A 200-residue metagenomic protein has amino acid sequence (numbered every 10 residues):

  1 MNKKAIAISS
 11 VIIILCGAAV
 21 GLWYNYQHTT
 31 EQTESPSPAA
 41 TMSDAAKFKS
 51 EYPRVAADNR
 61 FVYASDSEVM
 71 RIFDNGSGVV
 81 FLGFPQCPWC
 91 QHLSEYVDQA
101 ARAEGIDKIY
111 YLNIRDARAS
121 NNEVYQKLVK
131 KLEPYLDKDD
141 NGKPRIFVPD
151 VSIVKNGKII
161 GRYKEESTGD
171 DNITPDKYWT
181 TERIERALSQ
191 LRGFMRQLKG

Functional and structural regions predicted by a protein language model:
N2-L15, V20-G76, P175-G200: N-terminal leader/targeting and pre-domain segments
D58-A64, L82, I106-K130: Thiol-based oxidoreductase modules, predominantly thioredoxin-like and allied folds used for disulfide exchange
F73-C87, V97: Short active-site neighborhood of thiol/selenol oxidoreductases, capturing the structured segment around
N75-V80, E104-K108, V148, K155-N156: Loop/turn elements at helix/coil->beta-strand transitions in domains of secreted/extracellular proteins
F84-H92, P149-D150: C-type cytochrome heme c attachment motif
W89-E104: Typically the conserved alpha-helix immediately C-terminal to a functionally engaged Cys/Sec in thioredoxin-like
R102, A117-I160: Structural alpha/beta surface segment adjacent to cysteine/selenocysteine redox centers across thiol/disulfide enzymes
N141-G200: Non-catalytic, surface beta->alpha helical segment in thiol-disulfide oxidoreductase systems
